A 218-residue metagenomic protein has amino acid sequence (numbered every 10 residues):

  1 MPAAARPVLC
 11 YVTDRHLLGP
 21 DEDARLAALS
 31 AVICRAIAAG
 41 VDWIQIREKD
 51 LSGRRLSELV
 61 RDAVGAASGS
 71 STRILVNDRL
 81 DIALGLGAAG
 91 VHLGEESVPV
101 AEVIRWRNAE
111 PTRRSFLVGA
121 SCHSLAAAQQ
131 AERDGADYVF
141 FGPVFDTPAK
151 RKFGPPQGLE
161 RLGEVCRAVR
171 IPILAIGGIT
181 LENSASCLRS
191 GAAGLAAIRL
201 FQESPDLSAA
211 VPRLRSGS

Functional and structural regions predicted by a protein language model:
M1-P99, I104, N108-D137, E160 (+5 more regions): Conserved N-terminal beta1-alpha1 strand-loop-helix module at the mouth
D50, F145-P148: Feature marks short, surface-exposed loop/turn motifs that line or immediately flank catalytic pockets and channel
D137-F145: Non-cysteine beta-strand/loop elements that form the S-adenosyl-L-methionine
F141, A175-I179, A197-R199: Glycine-rich beta-strand-to-loop/alpha-helix junction loops that act as flexible
A149-G154: Glycine/threonine-rich flexible loop motifs
